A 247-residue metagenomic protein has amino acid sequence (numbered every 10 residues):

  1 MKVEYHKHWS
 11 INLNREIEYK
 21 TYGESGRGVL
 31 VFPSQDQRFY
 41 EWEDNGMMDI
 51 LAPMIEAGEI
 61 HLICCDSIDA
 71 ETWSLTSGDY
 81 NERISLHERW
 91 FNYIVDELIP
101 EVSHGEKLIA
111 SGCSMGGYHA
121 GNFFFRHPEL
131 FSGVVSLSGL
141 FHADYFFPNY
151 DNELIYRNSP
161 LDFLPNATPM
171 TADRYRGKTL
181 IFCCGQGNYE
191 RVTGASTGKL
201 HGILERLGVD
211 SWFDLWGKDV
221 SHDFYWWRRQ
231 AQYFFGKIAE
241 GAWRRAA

Functional and structural regions predicted by a protein language model:
M1-A247: Non-catalytic cap/lid and distal C-terminal segments of serine-dependent acyl enzymes
